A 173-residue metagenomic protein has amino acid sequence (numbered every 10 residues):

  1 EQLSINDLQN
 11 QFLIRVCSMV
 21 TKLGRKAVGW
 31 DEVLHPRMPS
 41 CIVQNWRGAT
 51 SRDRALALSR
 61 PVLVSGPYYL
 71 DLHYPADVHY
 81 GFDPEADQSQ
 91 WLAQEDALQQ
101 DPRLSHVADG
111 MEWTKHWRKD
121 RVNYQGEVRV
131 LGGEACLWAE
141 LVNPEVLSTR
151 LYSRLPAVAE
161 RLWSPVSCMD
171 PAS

Functional and structural regions predicted by a protein language model:
Q2-S173: Substrate-binding groove of N-acetylhexosamine-processing glycoside hydrolases
